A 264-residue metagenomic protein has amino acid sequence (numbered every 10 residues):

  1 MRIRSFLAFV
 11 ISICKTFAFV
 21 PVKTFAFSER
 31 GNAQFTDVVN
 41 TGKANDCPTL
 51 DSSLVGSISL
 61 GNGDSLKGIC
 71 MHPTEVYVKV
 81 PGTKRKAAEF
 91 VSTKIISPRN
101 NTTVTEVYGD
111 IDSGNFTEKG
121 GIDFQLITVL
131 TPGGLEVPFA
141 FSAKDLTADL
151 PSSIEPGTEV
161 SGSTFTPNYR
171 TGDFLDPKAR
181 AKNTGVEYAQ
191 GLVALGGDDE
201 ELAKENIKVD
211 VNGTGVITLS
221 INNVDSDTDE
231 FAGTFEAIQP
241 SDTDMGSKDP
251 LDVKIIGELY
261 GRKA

Functional and structural regions predicted by a protein language model:
M1-V10, C14: Bacterial N-terminal signal peptides that target proteins for export
T16-K23: C-terminal segment of classical bacterial N-terminal signal peptides
F25-E200: An ectodomain-focused feature that recognizes extracytoplasmic/extracellular
S59, Y77, V216-S220, D252-I256: Ser/Thr- (and often Asn-) enriched beta-sheet segments in non-cytosolic proteins
E118, T131, D225-D227, L251: Solvent-exposed loop and beta-edge segments used for protein-protein assembly and interaction
G172-K248: Acidic, glycine-rich flexible loop segments
M245-A264: Short secondary-structure subsegments characteristic of cysteine-rich extracellular domains
